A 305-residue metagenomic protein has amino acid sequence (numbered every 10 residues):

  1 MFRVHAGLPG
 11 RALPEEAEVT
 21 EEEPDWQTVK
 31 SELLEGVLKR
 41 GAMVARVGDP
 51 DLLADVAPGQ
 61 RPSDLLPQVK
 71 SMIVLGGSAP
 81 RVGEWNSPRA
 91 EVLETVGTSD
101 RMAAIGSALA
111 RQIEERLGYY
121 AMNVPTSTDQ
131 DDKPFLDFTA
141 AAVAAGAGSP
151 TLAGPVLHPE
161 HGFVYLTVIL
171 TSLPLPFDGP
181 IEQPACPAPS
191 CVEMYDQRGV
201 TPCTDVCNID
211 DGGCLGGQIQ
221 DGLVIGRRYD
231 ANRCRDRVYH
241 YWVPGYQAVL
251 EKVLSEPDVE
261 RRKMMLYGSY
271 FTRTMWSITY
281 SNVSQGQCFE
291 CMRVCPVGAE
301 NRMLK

Functional and structural regions predicted by a protein language model:
M1-D100: Non-catalytic, usually N-terminal nucleic-acid engagement modules in DNA/RNA processing proteins
E91-K305: Catalytic cores of enzyme domains
